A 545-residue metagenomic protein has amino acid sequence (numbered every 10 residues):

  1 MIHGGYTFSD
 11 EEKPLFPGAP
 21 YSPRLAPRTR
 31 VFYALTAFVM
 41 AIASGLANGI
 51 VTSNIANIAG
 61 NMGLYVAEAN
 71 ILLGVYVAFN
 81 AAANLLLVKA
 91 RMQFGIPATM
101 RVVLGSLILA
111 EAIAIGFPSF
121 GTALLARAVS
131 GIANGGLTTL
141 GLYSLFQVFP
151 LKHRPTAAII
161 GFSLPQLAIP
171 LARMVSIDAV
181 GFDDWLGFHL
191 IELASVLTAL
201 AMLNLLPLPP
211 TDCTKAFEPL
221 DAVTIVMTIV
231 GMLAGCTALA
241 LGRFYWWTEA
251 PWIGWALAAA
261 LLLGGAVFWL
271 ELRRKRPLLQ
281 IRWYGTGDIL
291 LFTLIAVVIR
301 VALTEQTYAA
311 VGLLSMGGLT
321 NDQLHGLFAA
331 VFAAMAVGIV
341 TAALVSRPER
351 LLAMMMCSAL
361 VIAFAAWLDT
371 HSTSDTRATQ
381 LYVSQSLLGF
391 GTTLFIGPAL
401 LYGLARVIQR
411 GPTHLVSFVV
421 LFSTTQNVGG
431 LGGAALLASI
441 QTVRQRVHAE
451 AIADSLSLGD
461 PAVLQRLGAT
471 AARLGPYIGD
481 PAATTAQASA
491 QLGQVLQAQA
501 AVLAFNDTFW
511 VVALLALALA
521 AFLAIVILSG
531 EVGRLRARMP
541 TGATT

Functional and structural regions predicted by a protein language model:
M1-L46, G60: Cytosolic juxtamembrane N-terminal segment immediately preceding the first transmembrane helix of multi-pass
F16, L421-T545: Hydrophobic transmembrane architecture of multi-pass small-molecule transporters
R30-A47, T52-S53, V66, P97 (+1 more regions): 12-transmembrane solute porter fold
T52-A82, T122: Extracellular/periplasmic helix-loop-helix junction of adjacent transmembrane segments in MFS-like secondary
I58-G60, A90-R91, A123, V175-D184 (+4 more regions): Interfacial helix-cap and linker-helix signal at transmembrane-aqueous boundaries of multi-pass secondary transporters
G74-K89, T138-L142, A329-A342: Central cavity-lining transmembrane alpha-helices of secondary-active solute carriers, predominantly the Major
N84-V223: Helix-loop-helix hairpins in multi-pass membrane proteins, especially solute transporters
I177-I295, I299: Hydrophobic transmembrane-helix bundles of small-molecule transporters
